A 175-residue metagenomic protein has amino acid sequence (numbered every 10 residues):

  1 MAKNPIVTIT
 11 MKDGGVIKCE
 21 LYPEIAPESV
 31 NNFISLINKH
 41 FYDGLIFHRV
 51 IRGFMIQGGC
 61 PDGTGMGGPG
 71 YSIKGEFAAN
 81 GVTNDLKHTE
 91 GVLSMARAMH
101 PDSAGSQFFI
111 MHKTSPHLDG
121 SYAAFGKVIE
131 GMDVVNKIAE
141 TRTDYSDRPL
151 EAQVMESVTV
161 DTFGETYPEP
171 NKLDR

Functional and structural regions predicted by a protein language model:
M1-R175: Cyclophilin-like peptidyl-prolyl cis-trans isomerases
